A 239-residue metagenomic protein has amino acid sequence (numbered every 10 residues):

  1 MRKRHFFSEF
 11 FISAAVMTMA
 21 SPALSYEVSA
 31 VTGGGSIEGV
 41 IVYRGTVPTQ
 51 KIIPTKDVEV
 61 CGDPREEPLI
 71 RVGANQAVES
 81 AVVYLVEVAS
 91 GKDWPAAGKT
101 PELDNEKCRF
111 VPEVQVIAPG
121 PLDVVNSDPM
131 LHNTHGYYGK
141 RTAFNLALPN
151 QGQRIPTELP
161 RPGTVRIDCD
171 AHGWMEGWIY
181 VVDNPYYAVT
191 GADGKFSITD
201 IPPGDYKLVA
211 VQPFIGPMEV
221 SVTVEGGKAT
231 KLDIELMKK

Functional and structural regions predicted by a protein language model:
M1-S8: N-terminal secretory signal peptides that target proteins for export/translocation
E9-P22: Bacterial N-terminal signal peptides
S25-K239: Extracytoplasmic copper-binding redox domains, predominantly the cupredoxin/blue-copper superfamily
